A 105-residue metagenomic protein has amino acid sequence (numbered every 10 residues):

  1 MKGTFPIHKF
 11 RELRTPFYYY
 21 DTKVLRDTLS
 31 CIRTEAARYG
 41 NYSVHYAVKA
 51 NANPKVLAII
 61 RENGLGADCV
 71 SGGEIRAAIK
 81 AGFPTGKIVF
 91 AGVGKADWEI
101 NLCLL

Functional and structural regions predicted by a protein language model:
M1-L105: A charged N-terminal "starter" segment
